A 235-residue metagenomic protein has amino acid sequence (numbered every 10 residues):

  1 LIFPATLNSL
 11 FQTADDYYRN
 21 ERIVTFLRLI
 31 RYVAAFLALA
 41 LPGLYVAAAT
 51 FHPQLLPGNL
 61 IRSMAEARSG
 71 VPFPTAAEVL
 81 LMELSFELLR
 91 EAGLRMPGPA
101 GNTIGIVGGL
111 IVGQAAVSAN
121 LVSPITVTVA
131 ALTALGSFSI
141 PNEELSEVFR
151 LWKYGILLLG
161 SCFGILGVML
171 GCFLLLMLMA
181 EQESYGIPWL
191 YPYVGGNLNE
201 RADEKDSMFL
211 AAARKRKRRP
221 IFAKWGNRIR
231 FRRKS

Functional and structural regions predicted by a protein language model:
L1-E78, L145, S184-A212, W225-K234: Cytosolic regulatory modules rich in charged/polar residues
A34-P53, R68-E144, V148-F149, Y154-G160 (+1 more regions): Transmembrane alpha-helix detector for multi-pass membrane proteins
T126, A130-S235: Hydrophobic alpha-helical transmembrane segments of membrane transport and translocation systems, primarily multi-pass
